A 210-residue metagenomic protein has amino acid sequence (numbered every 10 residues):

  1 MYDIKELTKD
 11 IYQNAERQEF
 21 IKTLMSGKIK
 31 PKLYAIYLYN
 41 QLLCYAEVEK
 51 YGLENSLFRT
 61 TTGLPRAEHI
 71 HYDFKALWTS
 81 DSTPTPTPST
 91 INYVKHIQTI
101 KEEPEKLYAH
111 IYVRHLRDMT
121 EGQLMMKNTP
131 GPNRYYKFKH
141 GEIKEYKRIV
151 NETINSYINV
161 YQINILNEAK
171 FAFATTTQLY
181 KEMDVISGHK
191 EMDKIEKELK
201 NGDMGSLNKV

Functional and structural regions predicted by a protein language model:
M1-V210: Metal- and O2-centered redox machinery and metal/ROS homeostasis
